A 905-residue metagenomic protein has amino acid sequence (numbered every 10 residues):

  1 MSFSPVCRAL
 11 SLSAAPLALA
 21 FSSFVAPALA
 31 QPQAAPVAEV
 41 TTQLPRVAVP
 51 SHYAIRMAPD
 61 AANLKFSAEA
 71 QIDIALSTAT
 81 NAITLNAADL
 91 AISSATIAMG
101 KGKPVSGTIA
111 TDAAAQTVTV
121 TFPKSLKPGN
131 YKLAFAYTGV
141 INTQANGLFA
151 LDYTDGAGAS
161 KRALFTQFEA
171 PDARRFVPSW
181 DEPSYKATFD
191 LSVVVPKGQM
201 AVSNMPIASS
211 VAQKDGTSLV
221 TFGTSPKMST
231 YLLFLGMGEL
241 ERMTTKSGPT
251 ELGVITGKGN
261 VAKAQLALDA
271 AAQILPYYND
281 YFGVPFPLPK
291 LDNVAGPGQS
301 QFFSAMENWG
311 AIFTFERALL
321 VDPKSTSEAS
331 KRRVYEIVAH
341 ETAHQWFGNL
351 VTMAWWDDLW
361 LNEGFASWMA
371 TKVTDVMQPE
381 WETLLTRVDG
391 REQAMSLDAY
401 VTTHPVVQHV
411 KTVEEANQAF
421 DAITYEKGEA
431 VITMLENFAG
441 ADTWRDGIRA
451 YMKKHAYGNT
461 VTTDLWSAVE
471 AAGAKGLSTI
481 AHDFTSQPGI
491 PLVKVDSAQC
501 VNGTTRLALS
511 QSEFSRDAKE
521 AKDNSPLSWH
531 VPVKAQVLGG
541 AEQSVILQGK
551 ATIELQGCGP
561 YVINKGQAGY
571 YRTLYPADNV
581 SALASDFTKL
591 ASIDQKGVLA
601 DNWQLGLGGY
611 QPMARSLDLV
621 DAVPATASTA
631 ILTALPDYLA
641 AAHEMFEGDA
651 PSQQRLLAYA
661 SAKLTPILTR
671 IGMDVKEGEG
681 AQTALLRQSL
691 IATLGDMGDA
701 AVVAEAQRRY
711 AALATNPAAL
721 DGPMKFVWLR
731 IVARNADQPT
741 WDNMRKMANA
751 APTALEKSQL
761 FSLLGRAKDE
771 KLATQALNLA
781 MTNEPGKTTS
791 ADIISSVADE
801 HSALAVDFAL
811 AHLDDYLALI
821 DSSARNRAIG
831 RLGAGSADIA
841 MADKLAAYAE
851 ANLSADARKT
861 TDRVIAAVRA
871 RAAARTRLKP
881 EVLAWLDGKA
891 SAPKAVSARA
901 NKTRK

Functional and structural regions predicted by a protein language model:
S2-L29: Gram-negative bacterial Sec-dependent N-terminal signal peptides
L29-S67, G158-A163, D181-P183, S478: N-terminal, polar/Ser/Thr-rich
S67-A87: Ligand-binding face of N-terminal immunoglobulin V-set domains in extracellular IgSF glycoproteins
D73, A134-L240, L266, F484 (+3 more regions): Extended, low-hydrophobicity, Ser/Thr/Pro/Gly-biased non-transmembrane segments
T80-V105, S528-H530, K534-Q536: Solvent-exposed beta-hairpin/edge-strand motifs
D89-D155, P178-D181, K550-Q556: A surface-exposed beta-strand-loop module
I92, G102, A163, F222 (+7 more regions): Hydrophobic alpha-helical and helix-loop surface patches within well-folded domains that function as non-catalytic
R391-Q393, D517, D523, Q536-V545 (+1 more regions): Long, ordered, helix-rich scaffold segments
